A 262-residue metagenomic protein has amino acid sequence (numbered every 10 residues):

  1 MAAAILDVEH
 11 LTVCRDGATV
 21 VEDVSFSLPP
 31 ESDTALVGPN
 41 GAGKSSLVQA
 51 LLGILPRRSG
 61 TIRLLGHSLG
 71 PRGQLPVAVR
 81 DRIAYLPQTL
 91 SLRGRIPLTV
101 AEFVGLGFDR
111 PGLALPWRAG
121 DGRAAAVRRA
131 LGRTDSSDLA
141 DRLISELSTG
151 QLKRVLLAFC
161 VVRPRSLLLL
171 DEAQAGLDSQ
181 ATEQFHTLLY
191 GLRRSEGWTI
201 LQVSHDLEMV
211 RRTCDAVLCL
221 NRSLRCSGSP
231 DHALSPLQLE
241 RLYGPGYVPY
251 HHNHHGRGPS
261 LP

Functional and structural regions predicted by a protein language model:
L52: Helix-to-loop junction immediately C-terminal to a conserved catalytic motif
G60-V79: Conserved ABC transporter NBD signature motif
G105, G120-L139: Conserved ABC ATPase "signature" region
L143-L147: Conserved ABC ATPase signature
L168-E172: Catalytic Walker B motif of ABC-type/P-loop ATPase nucleotide-binding domains
S204-H205: H-loop/switch region of ABC-family ATPase nucleotide-binding domains
R222-H232: Conserved switch/coupling elements of ABC/ABC-like ATPase nucleotide-binding domains
